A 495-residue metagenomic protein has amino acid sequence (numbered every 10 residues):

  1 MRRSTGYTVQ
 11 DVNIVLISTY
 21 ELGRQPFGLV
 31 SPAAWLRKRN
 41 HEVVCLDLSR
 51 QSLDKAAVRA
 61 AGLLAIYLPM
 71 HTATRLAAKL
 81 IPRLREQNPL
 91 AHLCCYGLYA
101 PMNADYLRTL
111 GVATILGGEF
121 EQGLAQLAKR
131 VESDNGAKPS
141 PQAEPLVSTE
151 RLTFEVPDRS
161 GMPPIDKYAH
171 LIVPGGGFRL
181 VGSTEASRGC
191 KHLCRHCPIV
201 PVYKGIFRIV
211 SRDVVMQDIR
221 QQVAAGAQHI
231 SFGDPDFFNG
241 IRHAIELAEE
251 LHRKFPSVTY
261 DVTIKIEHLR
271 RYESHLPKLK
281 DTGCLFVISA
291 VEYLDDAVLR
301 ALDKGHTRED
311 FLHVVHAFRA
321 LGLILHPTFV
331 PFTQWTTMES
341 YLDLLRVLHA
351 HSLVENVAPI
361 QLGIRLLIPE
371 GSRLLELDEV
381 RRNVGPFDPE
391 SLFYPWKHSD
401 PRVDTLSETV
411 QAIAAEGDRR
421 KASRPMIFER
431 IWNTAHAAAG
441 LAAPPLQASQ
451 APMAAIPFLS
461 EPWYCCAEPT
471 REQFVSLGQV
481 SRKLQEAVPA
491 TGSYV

Functional and structural regions predicted by a protein language model:
M1-A224: Acidic, low-complexity intrinsically disordered segments
M1-I17, R37-C45, A57-I66, L90 (+3 more regions): Radical SAM enzyme core and accessory elements
Q10, I241, H252-N433: A structural motif corresponding to the C-terminal lobe/cap of the Radical SAM core domain
T19, L48, L98, P235 (+2 more regions): Cofactor-binding loop segments of dinucleotide-utilizing enzymes, especially the Rossmann-like FAD- and NAD(P)+-binding
P26-L29, T74-A78, I209, I241-I245 (+2 more regions): Conserved strand-to-helix beginnings and helix N-cap segments that scaffold or border functional pockets
A33, A78-R85, A104, A128 (+4 more regions): Short amphipathic alpha-helical segments and helix-helix/interface helices
G62, A113, Q228, L285 (+1 more regions): Short acidic/polar active-site loop segments enriched in Thr and Asp
P163-L325: Radical SAM [4Fe-4S] cluster-binding motif and immediate context
